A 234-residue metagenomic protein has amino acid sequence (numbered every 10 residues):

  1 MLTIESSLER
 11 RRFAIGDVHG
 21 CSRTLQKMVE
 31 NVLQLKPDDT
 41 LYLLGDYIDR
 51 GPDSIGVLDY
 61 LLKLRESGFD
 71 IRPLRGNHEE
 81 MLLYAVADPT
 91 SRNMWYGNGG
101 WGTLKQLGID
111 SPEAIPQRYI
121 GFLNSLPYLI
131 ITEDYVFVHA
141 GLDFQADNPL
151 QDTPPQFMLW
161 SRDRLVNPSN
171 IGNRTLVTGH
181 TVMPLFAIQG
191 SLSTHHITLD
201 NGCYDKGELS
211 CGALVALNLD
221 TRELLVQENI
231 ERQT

Functional and structural regions predicted by a protein language model:
M1-D59: N-terminal active-site segment of His-dependent metallophosphoesterases
M1-L8, L33-Q34, L64-E66, Y128-I131 (+2 more regions): A short acidic-Thr-Gly-centered motif at the start of a beta-strand
R12-H19, Y135-G141, I197-L199: Active-site-proximal beta-strand elements of phosphoester/diester hydrolases
D17, D46, L61, G76-N77 (+5 more regions): Divalent metal-coordination and catalytic microenvironments
H19-R23, D49-P52, E79-L83, F144-Q145 (+2 more regions): Active-site environment of divalent metal-dependent phosphoester hydrolases
R50-E133, M158-V166: Active-site neighborhood of divalent metal-dependent phosphoester bond hydrolases
I115-F186: His/acidic metal-ligating clusters that form di-metal
P154-E228: Conserved beta-sheet core of the metallophosphoesterase superfamily
